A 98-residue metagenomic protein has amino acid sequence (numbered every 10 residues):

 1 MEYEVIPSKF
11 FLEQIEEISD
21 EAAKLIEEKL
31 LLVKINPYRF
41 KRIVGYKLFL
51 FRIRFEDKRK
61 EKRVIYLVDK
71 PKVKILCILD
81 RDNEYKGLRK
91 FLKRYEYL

Functional and structural regions predicted by a protein language model:
M1-K29: Arg/Lys-rich, positively charged N-terminal/basic patches that mediate binding to nucleic acids
E4, E13, D57-R63, L67-L98: Enriched for short, Lys/Arg-rich terminal
F10, L48, D80: Residues that form or immediately flank small-molecule/cofactor binding pockets and catalytic motifs
E17, V33, L67: Conserved catalytic core of Hanks-type protein kinase domains
A23, Y38-K41, R81: Residue-level signal for secondary-structure boundary elements
L31-K58: A short, surface-exposed loop/turn module that caps and links secondary-structure elements
